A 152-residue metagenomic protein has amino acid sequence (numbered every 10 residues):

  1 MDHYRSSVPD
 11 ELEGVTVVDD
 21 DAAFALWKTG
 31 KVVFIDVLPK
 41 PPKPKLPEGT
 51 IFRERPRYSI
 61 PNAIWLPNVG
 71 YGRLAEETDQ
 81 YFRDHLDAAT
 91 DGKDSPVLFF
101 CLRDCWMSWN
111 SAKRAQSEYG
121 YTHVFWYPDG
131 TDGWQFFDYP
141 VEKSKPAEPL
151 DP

Functional and structural regions predicted by a protein language model:
M1-D21, L26-T29, P44-L98, R103-P152: Rhodanese-like catalytic fold shared by cysteine-dependent sulfurtransferases and DSP/PTP-type phosphatases
A23, K31-L38: Short hydrophobic beta-strand that contains or immediately precedes a catalytic carboxylate
P41: Glycine-rich nucleotide phosphate-binding loop and flanking beta-alpha elements of Rossmann-like dinucleotide-binding
